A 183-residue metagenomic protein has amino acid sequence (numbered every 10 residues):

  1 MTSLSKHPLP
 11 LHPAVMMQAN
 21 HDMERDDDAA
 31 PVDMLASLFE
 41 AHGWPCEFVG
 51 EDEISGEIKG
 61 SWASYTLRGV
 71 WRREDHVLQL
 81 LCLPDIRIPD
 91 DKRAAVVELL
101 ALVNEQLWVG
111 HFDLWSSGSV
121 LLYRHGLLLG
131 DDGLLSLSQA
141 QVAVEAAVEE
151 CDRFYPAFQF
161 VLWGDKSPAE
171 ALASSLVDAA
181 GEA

Functional and structural regions predicted by a protein language model:
T2-S37, L83-I86: Terminal, regulation- and interaction-focused segments at domain boundaries
S37, A41-Y65, G69-L80, D85: Ser/Thr-rich, low-complexity intrinsically disordered terminal regions
A41, E98-Q106, E149-P156: Short, intrinsically disordered, mixed-charge
G50, W108-H111, W115, F154-K166: Long, hydrophobic, amphipathic alpha-helical segments used as structural scaffolds
P84-V120: Short, internal acidic amphipathic alpha-helical interface segments that mediate docking to partner proteins
W115, L127, G133, Q139-D152 (+2 more regions): Long, contiguous binding/interaction regions
L121-H125: Short, aliphatic-rich beta-strand segments
Q159-A183: Short, highly charged C-terminal tails/helix-capping segments
